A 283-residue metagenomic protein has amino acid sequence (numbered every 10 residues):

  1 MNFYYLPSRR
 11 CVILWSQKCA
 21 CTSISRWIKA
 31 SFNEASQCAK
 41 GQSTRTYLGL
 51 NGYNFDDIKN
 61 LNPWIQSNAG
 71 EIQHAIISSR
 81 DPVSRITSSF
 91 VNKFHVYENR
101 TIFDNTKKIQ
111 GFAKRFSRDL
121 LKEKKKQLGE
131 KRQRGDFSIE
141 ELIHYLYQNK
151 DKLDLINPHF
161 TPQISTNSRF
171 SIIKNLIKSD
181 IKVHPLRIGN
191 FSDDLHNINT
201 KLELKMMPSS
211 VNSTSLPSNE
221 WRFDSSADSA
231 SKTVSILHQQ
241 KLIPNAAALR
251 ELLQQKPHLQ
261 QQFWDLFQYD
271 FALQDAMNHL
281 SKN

Functional and structural regions predicted by a protein language model:
M1-N283: Membrane-interface amphipathic segments in extracytoplasmic regions
